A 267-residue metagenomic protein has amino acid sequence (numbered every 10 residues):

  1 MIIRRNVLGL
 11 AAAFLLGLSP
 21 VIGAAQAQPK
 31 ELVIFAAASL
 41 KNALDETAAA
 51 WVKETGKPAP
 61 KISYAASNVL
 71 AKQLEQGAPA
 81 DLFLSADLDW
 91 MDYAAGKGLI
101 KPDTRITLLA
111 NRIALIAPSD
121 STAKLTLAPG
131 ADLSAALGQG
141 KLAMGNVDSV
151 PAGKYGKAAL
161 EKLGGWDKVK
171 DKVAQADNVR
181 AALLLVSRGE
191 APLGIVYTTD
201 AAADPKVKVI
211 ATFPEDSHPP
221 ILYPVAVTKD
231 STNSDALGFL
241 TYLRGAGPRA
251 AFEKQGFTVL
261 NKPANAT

Functional and structural regions predicted by a protein language model:
I3-G9: N-terminal export leaders
L10-F14: Pyridoxal 5′-phosphate
L16-A24: C-terminal segment of classical bacterial N-terminal signal peptides
A24-A78, S85-L88, D92-N111, I116-T267: Exported/periplasmic ABC-transporter solute-binding proteins
